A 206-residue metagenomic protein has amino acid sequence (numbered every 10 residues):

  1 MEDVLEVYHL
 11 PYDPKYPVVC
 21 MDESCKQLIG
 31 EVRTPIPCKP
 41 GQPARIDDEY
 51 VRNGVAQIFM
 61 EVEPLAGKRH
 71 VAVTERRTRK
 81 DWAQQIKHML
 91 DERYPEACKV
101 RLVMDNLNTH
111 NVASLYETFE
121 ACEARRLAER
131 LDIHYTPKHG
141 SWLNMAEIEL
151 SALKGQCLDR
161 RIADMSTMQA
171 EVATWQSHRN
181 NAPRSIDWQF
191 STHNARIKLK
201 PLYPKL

Functional and structural regions predicted by a protein language model:
M1-K87, L199: Extended, low-complexity cationic-aromatic segments
C20-D22, E61, G67, I86 (+5 more regions): Mobile genetic element proteins and their domesticated derivatives, centered on retroelements and DNA transposons
Q27-I29, T109-V112, W142-M145, R196-K198: Short catalytic/ligand-binding loop motif for oxyanion handling, primarily in non-cytosolic enzymes, centered on
V32, T167-L206: C-terminal domain-tail junction helix/linker
A44-Y50, E123-M145, R161-A163: RNase H-like polynucleotidyl transferase catalytic core
A97-H110: Acidic/histidine-rich, metal-coordinating catalytic segments
A113-A124: Short, aromatic/basic amphipathic alpha-helical patches
A146-M165, H178-A182: Active-site proximal helix-loop segment of RNase H-like, two-metal nucleases, encompassing DDE(D)
